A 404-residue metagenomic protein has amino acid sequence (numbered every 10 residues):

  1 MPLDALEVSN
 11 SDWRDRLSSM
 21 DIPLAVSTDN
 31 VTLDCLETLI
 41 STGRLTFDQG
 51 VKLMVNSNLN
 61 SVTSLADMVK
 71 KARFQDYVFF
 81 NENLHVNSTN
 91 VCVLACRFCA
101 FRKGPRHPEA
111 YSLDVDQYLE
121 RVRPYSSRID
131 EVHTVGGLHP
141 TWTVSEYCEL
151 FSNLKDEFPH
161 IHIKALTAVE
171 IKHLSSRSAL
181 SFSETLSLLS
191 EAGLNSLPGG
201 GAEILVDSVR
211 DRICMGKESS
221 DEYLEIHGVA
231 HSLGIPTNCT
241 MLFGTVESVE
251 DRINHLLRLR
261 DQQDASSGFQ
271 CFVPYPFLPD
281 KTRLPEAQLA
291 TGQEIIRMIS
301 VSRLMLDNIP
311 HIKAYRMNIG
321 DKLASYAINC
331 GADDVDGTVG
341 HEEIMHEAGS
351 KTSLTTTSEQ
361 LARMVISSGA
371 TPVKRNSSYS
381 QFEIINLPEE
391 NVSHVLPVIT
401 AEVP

Functional and structural regions predicted by a protein language model:
M1-N60, Q263-P404: Auxiliary Fe-S-binding modules of radical SAM enzymes
T42, A66, L259: Residue-level signal for inorganic ion chemistry
S61-P105, A110-V135: N-terminal pre-triad scaffold of radical SAM enzymes
D76, P108-S112, T143-E146, S175-A179 (+4 more regions): Short, solvent-exposed loop/turn segments at secondary-structure boundaries
L84, R106-H107, V135-V144, D207 (+2 more regions): Glycine-rich, proline-tolerant flexible connector loops at the mouths of alpha/beta enzymes
L119-V122, C148-S152, L186-S187, L224-H227 (+5 more regions): Generic structural signal for well-ordered alpha-helices, preferentially at hydrophobic/aromatic core positions
R128-H227, H231-C239, T245, H311: Conserved SAM/AdoMet-binding glycine-rich loop
T134-G136, F158, E191-A202, D221-R283 (+2 more regions): Conserved C-terminal portion of the radical SAM core fold that forms the substrate/S-adenosylmethionine-binding
